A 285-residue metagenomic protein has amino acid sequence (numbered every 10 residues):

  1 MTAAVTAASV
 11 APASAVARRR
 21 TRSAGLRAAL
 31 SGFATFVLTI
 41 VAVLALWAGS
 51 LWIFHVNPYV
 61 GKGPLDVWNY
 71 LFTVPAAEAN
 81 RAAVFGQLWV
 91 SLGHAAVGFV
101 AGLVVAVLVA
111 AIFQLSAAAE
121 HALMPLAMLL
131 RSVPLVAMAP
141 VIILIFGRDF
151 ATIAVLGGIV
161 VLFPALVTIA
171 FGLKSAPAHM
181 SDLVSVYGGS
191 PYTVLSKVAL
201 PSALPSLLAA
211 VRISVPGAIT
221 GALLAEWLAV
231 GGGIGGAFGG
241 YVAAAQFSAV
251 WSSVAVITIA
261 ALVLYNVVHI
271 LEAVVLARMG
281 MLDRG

Functional and structural regions predicted by a protein language model:
R27-H55: N-terminal signal-anchor transmembrane alpha helix
S31, F85-V97, E120, A127-L130 (+6 more regions): Alpha-helical membrane-interface segments at transmembrane helix boundaries
I53-V100: Periplasmic/extracellular loop-to-transmembrane helix junction in inner-membrane transport proteins
V97-A127: Transmembrane-helix boundary motif in ABC transporter permease subunits
M128-P164, A170-G172: Generic hydrophobic transmembrane alpha-helix motif, especially the helices
V155-I159, Y192-A225, S252, V256 (+1 more regions): Transmembrane alpha-helices
T168-I213, F238: Short cytoplasmic-facing helical segments at TM-TM junctions of multi-pass membrane proteins
K174, W251-G285: C-terminal transmembrane helix and the adjacent membrane-cytosol boundary/short C-terminal tail of inner/organellar
